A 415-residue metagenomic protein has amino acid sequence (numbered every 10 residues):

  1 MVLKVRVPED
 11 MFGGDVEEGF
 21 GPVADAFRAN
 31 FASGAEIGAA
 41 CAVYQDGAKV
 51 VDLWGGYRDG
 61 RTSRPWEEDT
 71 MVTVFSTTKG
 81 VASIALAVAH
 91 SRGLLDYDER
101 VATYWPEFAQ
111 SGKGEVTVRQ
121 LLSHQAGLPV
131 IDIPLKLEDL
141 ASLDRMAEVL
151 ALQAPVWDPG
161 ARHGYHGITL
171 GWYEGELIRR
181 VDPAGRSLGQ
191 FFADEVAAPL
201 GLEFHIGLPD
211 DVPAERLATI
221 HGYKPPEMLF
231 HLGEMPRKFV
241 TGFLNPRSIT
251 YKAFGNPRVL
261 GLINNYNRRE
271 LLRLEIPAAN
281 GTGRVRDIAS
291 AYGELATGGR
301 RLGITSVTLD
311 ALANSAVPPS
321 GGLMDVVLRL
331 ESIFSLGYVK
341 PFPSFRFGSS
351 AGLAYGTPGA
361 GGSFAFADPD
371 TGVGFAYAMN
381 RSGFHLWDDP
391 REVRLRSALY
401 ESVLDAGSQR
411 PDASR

Functional and structural regions predicted by a protein language model:
V5-R6, G60-T169, E176, V259-G261: Active-site-proximal loop and beta-strand segments within enzyme catalytic domains
G13-V74, D96-E99, L152: Short, conserved catalytic-motif segment at the N-terminal edge
V43, G47-A48, T73-L95, L121 (+3 more regions): Alpha-helical scaffold elements that line and support the substrate/ligand-binding pocket of soluble hydrolases
Y57-D59, R381-F384: A short acidic/small-residue loop/turn micro-motif
E68, S76-T77, S91-I133, A151-L152 (+4 more regions): Active-site helix/loop module of the DD-peptidase/beta-lactamase fold, centered on the serine-lysine SxxK catalytic
H124, T169-L177, E275, A279-R301 (+1 more regions): Active-site-proximal alpha-helical segments within enzyme catalytic domains
G222-V285, N314-D370, A406-R410, S414-R415: Active-site Gly/Thr loop motif
I276, T297-R300, T308, A313-M324 (+1 more regions): Short, gly/Ser/Thr-rich active-site loops of penicillin-recognizing serine hydrolases
